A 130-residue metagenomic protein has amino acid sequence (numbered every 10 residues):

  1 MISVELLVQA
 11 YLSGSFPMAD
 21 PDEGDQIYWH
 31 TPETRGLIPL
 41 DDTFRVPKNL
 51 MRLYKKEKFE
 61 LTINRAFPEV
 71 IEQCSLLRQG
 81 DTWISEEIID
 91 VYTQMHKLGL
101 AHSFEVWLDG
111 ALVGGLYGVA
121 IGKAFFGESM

Functional and structural regions predicted by a protein language model:
M1-M130: N-acyltransferase acceptor-side catalytic subdomain
